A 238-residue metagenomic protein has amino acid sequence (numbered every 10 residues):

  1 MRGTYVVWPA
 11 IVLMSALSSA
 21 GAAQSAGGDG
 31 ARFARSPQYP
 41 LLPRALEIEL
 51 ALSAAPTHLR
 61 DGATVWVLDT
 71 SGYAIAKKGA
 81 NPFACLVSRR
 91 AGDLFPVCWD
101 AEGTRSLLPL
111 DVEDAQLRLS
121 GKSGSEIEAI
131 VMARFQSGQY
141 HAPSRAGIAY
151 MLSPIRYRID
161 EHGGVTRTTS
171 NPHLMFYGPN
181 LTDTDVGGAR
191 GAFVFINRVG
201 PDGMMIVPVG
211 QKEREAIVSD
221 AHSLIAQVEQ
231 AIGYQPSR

Functional and structural regions predicted by a protein language model:
M1-P9: Bacterial N-terminal signal peptides that target proteins for export
W8-S18: Bacterial N-terminal signal peptides
A20-S25: Boundary at the C-terminal end of the N-terminal hydrophobic targeting segment
A26-R238: Primary mode marks residue(s) on the alpha4-beta5-alpha5 output face of response regulator receiver
